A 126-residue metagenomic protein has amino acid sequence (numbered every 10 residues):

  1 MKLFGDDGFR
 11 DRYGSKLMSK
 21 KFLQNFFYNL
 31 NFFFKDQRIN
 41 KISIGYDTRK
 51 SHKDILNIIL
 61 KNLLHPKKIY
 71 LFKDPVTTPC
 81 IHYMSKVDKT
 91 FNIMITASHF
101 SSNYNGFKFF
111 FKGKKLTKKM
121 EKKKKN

Functional and structural regions predicted by a protein language model:
M1-P66: An N-terminal, well-structured beta->alpha segment
R12, K21, N25, N105-N126: Gly/Ser/Thr-enriched, mixed-charge loops and adjacent short helices that form phosphate/oxyanion-binding elements
S43, I69, M94: A short, small-residue-rich loop immediately preceding and capping a beta-strand
D47-T48, Y70-V76: Short beta->alpha junction loops
D54-N57, H82-S85, N103-K108: Short acidic, glycine/serine/threonine-rich loops at helix termini
D74-T90: Conserved phosphate-binding catalytic cores of ATP/NTP-utilizing and phosphoryl-transfer enzymes
T77-C80, F100-N103, L116: Short gly/pro/ser/thr-enriched loop/turn and capping motifs at secondary-structure boundaries
T90-F100: Hydrophobic or amphipathic alpha-helical targeting/insertion segments
